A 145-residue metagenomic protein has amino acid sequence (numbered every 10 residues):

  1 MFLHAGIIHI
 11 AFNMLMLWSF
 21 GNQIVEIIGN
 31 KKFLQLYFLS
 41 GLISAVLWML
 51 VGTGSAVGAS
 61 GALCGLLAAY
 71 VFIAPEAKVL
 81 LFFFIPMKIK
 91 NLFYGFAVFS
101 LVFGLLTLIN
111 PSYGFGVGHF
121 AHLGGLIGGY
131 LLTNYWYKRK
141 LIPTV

Functional and structural regions predicted by a protein language model:
M1-V145: A detector for small-residue-rich transmembrane helices and their helix-helix packing motifs
